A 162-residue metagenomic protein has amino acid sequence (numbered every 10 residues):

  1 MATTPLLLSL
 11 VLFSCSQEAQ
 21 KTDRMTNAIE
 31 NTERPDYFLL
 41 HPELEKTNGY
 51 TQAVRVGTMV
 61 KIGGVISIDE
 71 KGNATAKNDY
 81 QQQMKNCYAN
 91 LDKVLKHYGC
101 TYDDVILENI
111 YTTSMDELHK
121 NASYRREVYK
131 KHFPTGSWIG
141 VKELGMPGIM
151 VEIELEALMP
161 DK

Functional and structural regions predicted by a protein language model:
A2-L12: Bacterial N-terminal signal peptides
C15-K85, A89, K93-Y98, D103 (+1 more regions): N-terminal presequence-like segments and the immediate start of the first folded domain
L107-E108: Surface-exposed aromatic
